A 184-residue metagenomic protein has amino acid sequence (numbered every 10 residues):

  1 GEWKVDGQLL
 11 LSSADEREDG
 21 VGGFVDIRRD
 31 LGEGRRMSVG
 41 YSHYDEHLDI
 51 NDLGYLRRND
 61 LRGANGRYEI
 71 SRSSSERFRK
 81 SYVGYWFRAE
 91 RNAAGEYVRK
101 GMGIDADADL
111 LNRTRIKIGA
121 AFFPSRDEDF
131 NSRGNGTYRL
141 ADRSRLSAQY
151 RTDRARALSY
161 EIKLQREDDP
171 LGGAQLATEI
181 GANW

Functional and structural regions predicted by a protein language model:
W3-V5: Hydrophobic/aromatic interaction determinants used to assemble and anchor large protein complexes
Q8-W184: Exposed, low-structure sequence patches enriched in small/polar residues
